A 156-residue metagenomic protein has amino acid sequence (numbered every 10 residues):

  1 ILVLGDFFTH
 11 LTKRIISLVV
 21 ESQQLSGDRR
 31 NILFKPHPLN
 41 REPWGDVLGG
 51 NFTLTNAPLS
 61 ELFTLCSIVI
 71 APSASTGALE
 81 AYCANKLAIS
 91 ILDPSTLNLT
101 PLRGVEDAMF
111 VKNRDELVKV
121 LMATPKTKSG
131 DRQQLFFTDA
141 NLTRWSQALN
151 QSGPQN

Functional and structural regions predicted by a protein language model:
I1-V47: Conserved catalytic-core segment of nucleotide-activated headgroup transferases in glycan assembly
V3, A71, S90: Redox-cofactor binding/interface segments in oxidoreductases and associated redox assembly factors
P43-N51, T76-T138: Catalytic binding pocket for nucleotide-activated donors in carbohydrate/polymer assembly enzymes
T53-L62: Conserved active-site histidine-acidic residue motif and adjacent donor-binding/catalytic loop of glycosyltransferases
L62-F63, G104: A conserved, positively charged/aromatic
F63-T64, C83: Flexible glycine/serine/alanine-rich "lid" or loop that lines and gates the nucleotide-sugar donor pocket in diverse
T64-P72: Acidic donor-binding loop of glycosyltransferase active sites
L135-N156: C-terminal alpha-helical cap of glycosyltransferases
